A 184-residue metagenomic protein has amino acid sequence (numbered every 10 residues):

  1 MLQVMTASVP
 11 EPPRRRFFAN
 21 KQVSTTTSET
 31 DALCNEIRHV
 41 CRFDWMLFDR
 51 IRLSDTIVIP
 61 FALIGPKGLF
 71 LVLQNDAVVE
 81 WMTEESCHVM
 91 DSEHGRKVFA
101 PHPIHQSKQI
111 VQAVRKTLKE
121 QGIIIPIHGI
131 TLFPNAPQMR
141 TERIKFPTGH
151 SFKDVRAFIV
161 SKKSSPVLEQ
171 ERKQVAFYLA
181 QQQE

Functional and structural regions predicted by a protein language model:
M1-I57, L63-L71, N75-E80, V89-E184: Surface-exposed interaction regions that form or flank ligand-binding interfaces
E84: Histidine-centered catalytic/metal-coordination loop motif
